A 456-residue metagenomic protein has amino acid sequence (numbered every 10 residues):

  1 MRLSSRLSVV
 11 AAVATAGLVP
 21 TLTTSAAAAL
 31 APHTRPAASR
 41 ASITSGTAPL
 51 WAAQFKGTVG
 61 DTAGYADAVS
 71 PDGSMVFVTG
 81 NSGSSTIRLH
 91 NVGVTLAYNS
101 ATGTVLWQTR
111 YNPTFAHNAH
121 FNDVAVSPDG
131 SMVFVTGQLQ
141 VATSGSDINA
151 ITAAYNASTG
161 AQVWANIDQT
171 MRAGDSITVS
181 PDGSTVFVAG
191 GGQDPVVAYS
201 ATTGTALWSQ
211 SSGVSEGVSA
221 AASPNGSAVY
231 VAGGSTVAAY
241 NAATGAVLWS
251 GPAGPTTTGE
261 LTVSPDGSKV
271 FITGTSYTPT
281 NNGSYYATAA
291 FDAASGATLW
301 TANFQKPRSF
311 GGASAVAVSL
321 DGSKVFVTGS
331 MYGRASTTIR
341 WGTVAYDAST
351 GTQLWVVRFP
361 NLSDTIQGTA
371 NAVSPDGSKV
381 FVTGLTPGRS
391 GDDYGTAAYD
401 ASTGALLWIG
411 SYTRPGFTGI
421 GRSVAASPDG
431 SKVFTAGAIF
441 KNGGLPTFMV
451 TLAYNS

Functional and structural regions predicted by a protein language model:
M1-L30: Secretory targeting and sorting signals
H33-S456: A sequence-level/structural motif corresponding to short, flexible coil/turn segments enriched in small polar residues
